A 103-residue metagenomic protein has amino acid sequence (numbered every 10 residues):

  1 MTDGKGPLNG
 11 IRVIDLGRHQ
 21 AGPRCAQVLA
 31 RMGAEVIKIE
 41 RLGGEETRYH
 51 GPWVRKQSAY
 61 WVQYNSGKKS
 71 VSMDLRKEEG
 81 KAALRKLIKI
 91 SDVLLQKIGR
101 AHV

Functional and structural regions predicted by a protein language model:
M1-H102: N-terminal helix-loop segment corresponding to the beta1-alpha1 unit of nucleotide/adenylate-binding folds
